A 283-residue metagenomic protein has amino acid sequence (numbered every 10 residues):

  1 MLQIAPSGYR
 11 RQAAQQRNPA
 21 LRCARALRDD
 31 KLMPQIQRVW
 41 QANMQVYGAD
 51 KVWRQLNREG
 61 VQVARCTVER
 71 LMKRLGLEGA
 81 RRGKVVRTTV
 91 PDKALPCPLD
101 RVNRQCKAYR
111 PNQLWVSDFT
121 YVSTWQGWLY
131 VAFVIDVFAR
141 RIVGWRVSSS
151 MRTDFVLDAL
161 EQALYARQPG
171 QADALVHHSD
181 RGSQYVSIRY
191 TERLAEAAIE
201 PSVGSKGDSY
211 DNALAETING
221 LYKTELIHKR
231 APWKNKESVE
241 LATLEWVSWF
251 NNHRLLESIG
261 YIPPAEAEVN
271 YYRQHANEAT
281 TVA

Functional and structural regions predicted by a protein language model:
M1-A283: Charged DNA-binding/catalytic regions of mobile-element recombinases
